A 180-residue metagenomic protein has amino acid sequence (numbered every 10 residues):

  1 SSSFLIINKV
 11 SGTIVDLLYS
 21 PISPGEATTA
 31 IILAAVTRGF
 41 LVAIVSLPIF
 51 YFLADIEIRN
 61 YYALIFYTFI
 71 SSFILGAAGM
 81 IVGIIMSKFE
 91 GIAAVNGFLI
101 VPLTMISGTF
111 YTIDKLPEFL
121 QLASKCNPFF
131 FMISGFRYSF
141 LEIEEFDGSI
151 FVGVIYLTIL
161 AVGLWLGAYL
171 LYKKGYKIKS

Functional and structural regions predicted by a protein language model:
S1-I22: Transmembrane helix boundary and interhelical loop/hinge segments in multi-pass membrane proteins
S3, I7, Y51, D55 (+7 more regions): Transmembrane helix-loop junction
F4, T13, L47-P48, I81 (+3 more regions): A residue-level signal for alpha-helical anchor/packing sites in multi-pass solute transporters
P21, V82, I106: Residue-level signature of catalytic and energy-coupling elements of molecular machines, predominantly ATP/GTP-dependent
P24-N96, F146-Y169: Alpha-helical transmembrane segments and their short interhelical loops
A54, S107-V162: Membrane-interfacial helix-loop-helix junctions in multi-pass membrane proteins
F69, V95-I106, A123-C126: Hydrophobic transmembrane alpha-helices
Y172-S180: Short cytosolic juxtamembrane segments of multi-pass membrane proteins
